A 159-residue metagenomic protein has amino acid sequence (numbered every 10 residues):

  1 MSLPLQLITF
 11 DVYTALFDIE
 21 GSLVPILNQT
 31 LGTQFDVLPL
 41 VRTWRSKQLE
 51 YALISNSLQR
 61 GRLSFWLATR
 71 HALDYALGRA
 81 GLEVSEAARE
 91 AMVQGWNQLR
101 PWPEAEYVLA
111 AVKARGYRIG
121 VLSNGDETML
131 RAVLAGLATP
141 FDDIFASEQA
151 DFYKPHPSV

Functional and structural regions predicted by a protein language model:
L3-P103, R115, D126: N-terminal helical cap/lid subdomain that shapes the substrate entry/recognition surface in HAD-like hydrolases
K47, R115-G116, P140, S147: Structured helix-beta-strand junction loops
P103-E104, S158: Short, conserved clusters of charged catalytic residues that mark active-site and nucleotide-handling motifs
E104-V108, V133: A short acidic, amphipathic alpha-helical/loop segment
L109-A114: Surface-exposed amphipathic alpha-helices with a cationic face
L122, D126-V159: Substrate-recognition "cap/lid" segment bordering the active-site pocket of phosphatases
